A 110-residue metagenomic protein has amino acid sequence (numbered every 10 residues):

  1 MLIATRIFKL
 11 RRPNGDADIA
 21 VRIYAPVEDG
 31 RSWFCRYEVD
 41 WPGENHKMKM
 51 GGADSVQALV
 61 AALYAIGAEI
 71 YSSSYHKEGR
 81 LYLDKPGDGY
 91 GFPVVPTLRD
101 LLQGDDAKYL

Functional and structural regions predicted by a protein language model:
M1-G51, Y71-L110: N-terminal intrinsically disordered, cationic/polar leader segments that include organellar targeting peptides
A53-Q57: Amphipathic, hydrophobic secondary-structure cores in small proteins
L59-G67: A short, charged, amphipathic alpha-helix used as a generic interaction element across diverse proteins
